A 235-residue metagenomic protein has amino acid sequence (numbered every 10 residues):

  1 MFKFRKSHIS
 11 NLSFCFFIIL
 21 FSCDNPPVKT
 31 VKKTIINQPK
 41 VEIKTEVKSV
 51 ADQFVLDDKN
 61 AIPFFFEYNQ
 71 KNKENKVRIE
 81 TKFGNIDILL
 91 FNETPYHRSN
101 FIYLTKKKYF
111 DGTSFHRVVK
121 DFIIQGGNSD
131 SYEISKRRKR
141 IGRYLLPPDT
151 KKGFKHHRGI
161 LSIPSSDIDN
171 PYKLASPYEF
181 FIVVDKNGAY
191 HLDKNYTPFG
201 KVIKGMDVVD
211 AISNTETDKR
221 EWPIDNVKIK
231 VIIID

Functional and structural regions predicted by a protein language model:
M1-L20: Sec-dependent bacterial lipoprotein signal peptides
F2, C23-D235: Cyclophilin-like peptidyl-prolyl cis-trans isomerases
